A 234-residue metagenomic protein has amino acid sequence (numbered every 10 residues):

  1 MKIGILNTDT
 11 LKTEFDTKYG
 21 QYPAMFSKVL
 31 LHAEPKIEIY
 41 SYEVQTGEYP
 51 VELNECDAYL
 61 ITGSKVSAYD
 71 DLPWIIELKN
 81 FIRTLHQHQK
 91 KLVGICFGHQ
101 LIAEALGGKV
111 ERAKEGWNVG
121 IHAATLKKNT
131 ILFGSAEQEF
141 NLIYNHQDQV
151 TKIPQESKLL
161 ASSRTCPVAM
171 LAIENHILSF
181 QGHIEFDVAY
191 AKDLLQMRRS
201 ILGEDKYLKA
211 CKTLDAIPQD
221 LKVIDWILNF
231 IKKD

Functional and structural regions predicted by a protein language model:
M1-N80, T84-H88, L208-D234: N-terminal beta1-alpha1 cap of cysteine-dependent amidohydrolase-like domains
K2-T8, S27-V29, S41-E43, Q87 (+1 more regions): Amide-donor transfer/coupling interface in amidating biosynthetic enzymes
K12, E48, A68, L101 (+3 more regions): Flexible, glycine-rich phosphate/dinucleotide-binding loops and adjacent beta-alpha linkers at cofactor/substrate
F15-D16, V51, D70-D71, A103-A105 (+3 more regions): Short glycine-/acidic-enriched loop or helix-start segments at secondary-structure transitions that form or flank
K18-Q21, N54-C56, P73-I76, G107-V110 (+3 more regions): Short, glycine/charged-enriched secondary-structure capping and boundary segments
K36-Y40, Y69-D71, V119-A123, E139 (+1 more regions): Short, flexible loop segments at the rims of nucleotide/cofactor-binding pockets, characterized by
C56, N118-I121, E137-E139, E174: A structure-centric signal for secondary-structure junctions around beta-strands
T62-T130: Cysteine-nucleophile active-site neighborhood
